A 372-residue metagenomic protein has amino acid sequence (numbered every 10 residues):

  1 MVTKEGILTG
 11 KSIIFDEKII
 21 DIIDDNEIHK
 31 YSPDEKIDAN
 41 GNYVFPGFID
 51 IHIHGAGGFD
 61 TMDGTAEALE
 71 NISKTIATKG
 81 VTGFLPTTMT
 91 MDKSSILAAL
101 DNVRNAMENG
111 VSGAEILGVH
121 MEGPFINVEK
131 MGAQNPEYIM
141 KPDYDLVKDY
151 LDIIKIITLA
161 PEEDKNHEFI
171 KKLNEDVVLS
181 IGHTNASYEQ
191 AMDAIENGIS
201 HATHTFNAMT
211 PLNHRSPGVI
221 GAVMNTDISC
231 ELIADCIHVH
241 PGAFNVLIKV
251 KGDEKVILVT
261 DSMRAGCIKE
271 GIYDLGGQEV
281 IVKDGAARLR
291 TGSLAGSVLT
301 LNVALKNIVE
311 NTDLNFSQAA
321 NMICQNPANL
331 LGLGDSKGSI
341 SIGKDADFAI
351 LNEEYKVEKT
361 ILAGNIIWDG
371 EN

Functional and structural regions predicted by a protein language model:
M1-K30, I361, N365: N-terminal metal-binding scaffold of metallo-dependent hydrolase/deaminase domains
H29-E70, K74: Replace "His-x-His-based motif
G41, H52, I76, M121 (+4 more regions): Conserved, mostly hydrophobic/aromatic
H54, E70-A99, A114-N127, L151-E162 (+3 more regions): Divalent metal-dependent hydrolysis catalytic cores, especially in the metallo-beta-lactamase
K74-L85, V128-L151, D193-T205, S216-S229 (+1 more regions): Active-site gating loops and adjacent loop-to-helix segments of metal-dependent hydrolytic enzymes
L151-I268, W368: Active-site core of metal-dependent hydrolases
A222-E231, K249-T260, G266-I350: His/Asp/Glu-enriched, well-ordered alpha-helical/loop segment that forms or immediately abuts the divalent-metal
N329, S339-N372: C-terminal cap of metal-dependent C-N hydrolases
